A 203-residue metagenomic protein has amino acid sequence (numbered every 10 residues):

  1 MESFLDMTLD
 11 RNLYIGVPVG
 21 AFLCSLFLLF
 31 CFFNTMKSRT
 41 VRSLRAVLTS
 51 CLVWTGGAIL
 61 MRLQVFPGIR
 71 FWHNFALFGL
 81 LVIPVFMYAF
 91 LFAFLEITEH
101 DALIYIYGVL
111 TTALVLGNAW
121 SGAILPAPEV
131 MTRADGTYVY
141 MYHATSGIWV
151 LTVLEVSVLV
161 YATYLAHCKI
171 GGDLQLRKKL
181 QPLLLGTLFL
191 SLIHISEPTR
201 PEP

Functional and structural regions predicted by a protein language model:
E2-M7: Short, low-complexity S/T/E/D/G/P-rich linear segments that nucleate or cap local secondary structure
T8-S25, T35-P128, D135, Y142-V160 (+1 more regions): Individual alpha-helical transmembrane segments in multi-pass integral membrane proteins
F30-K37, F92-E96, A166-D173: Structural signal for the C-terminal ends of transmembrane alpha-helices and the immediately following loop
A162, F189-L192: Short acidic (Asp/Glu) and glycine-rich catalytic loops that position anionic groups and cofactors
H167-T187: Membrane-helix boundary/juxtamembrane motif in polytopic membrane proteins
I193-P203: Single conserved hydrophobic/aromatic residue that forms the stacking wall/gate of nucleotide- or nucleobase-binding
